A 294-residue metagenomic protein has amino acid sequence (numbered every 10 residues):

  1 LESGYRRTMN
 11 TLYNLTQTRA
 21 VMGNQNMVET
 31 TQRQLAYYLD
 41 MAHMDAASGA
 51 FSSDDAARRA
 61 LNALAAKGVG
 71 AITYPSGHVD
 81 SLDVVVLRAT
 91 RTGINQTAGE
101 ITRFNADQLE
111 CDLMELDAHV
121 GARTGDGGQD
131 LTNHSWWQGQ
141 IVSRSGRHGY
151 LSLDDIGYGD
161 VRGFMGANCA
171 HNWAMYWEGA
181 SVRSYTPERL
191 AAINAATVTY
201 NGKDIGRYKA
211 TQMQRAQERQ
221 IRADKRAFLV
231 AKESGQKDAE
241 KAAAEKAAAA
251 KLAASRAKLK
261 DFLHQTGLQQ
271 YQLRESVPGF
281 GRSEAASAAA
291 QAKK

Functional and structural regions predicted by a protein language model:
L1-F164, E178-K294: Domain-core detector
N168: Extracellular structured ligand-interaction cores
H171: Catalytic core of tubulin tyrosine ligase-like
